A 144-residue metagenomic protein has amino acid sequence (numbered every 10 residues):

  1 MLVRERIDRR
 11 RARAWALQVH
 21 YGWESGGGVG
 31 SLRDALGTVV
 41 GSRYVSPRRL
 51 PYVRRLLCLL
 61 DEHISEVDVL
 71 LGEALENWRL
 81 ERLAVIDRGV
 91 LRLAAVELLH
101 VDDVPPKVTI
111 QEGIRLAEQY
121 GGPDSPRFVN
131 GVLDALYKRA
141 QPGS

Functional and structural regions predicted by a protein language model:
M1-S144: N-terminal interaction/assembly modules
